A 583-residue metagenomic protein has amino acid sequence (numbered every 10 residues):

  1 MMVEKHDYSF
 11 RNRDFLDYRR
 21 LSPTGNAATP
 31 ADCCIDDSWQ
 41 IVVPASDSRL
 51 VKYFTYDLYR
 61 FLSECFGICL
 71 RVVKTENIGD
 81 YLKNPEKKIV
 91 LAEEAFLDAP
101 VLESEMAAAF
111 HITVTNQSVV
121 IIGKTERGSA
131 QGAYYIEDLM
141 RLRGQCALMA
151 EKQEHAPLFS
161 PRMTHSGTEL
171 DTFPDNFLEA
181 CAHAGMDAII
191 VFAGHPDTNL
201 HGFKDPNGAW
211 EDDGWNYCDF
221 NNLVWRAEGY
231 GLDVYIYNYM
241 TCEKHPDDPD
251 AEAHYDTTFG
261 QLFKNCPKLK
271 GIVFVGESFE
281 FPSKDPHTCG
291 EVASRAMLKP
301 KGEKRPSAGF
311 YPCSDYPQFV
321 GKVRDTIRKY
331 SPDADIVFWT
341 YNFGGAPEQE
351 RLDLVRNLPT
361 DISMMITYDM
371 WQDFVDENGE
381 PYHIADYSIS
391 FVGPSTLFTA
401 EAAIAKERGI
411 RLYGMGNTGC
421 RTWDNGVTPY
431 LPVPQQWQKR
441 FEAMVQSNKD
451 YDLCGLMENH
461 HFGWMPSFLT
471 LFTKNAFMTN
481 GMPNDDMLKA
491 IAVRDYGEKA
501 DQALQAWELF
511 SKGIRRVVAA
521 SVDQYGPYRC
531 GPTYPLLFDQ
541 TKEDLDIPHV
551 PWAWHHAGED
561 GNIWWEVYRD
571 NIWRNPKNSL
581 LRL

Functional and structural regions predicted by a protein language model:
M1-P157: Contiguous, structured surface segment used for ligand recognition
M2-H6, R11-P23, D37, K52 (+3 more regions): Substrate-binding groove of N-acetylhexosamine-processing glycoside hydrolases
Q40, K87-K88, S118-V120, M163 (+9 more regions): Beta-sheet entry/capping signal
V43-S48, V90-F96, I122-K124, H165-L170 (+4 more regions): Structural motif
I78, A95, T241-C242, E277-F281 (+2 more regions): Short, internal active-site loops enriched in acidic
E154-L200, E211, D219-T241, M365 (+4 more regions): Glycine-rich, aromatic-flanked loop segments that form ligand/cofactor-binding clefts across common enzyme folds
S160-F173, H245-E252, G426-Q435: Active-site mouth loops of central-metabolism enzymes
E169-F338, E350-R356, S363-M365, W371 (+2 more regions): Substrate-binding cleft of carbohydrate-active enzyme catalytic domains
